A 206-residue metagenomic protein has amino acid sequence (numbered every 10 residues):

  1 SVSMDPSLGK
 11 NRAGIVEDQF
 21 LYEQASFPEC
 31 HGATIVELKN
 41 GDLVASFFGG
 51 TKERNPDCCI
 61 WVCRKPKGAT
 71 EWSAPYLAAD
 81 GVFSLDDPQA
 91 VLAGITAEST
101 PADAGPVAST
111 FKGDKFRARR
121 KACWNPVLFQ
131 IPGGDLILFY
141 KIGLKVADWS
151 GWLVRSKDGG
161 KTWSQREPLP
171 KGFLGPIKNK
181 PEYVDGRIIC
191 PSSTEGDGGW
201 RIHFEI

Functional and structural regions predicted by a protein language model:
S1-I206: Asp-box/BNR beta-propeller blade signature and adjacent active/binding-site loops in extracellular glycan-interacting
